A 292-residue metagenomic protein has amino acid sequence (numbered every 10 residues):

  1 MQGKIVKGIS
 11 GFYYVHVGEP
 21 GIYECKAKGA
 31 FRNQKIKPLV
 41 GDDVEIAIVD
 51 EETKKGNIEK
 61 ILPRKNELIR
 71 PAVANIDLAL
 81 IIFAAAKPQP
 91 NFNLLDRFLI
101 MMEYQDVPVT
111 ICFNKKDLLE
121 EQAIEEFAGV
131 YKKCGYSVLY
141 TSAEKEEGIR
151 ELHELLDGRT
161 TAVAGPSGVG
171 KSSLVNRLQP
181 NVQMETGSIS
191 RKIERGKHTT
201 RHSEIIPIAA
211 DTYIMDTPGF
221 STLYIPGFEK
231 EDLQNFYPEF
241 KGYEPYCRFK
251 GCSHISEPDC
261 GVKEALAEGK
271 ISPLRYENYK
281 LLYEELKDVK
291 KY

Functional and structural regions predicted by a protein language model:
M1-I9: Structural detector for short beta-strands of small beta-barrel domains
G11, G29, K35-E52, L62-A72 (+6 more regions): Helix-rich effector regions associated with P-loop NTPase G domains
Y13-V17, C25, I46: SH3/SH3-like beta-barrel fold
G21-A30: Short, structured beta-strand/loop micro-motifs enriched in basic residues and often containing a Trp
V49-E67, D77-L94, V107-T110, K116-E121: Conserved Switch II/interswitch segment of TRAFAC-class P-loop GTPases
N93-E103: Histidine-anchored nucleotide/phosphate-binding helix
D117-V169: Canonical P-loop GTPase G-domain recognition
K171-G187: A conserved segment at the C-terminal end of the G1
